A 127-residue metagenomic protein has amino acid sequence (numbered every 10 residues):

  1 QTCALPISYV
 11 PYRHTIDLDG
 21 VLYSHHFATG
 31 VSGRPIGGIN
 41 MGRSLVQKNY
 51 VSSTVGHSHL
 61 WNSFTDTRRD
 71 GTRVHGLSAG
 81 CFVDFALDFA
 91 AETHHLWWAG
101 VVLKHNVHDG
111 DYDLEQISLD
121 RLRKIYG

Functional and structural regions predicted by a protein language model:
T2-L5: Short, small-residue-biased leader/transition segments that mark boundaries at the very start of proteins
S8-Y12: Short acidic-hydrophobic, aromatic-tinged amphipathic segments that line or gate anion-handling sites
R13, A28-V31, L119-L122: A short, sequence-level motif marking secondary-structure junctions
D17-D19: Structural motif
V21-E115: Conserved beta-sheet core of the metallophosphoesterase superfamily
E115-G127: Short, solvent-exposed aromatic-acidic interface loops
